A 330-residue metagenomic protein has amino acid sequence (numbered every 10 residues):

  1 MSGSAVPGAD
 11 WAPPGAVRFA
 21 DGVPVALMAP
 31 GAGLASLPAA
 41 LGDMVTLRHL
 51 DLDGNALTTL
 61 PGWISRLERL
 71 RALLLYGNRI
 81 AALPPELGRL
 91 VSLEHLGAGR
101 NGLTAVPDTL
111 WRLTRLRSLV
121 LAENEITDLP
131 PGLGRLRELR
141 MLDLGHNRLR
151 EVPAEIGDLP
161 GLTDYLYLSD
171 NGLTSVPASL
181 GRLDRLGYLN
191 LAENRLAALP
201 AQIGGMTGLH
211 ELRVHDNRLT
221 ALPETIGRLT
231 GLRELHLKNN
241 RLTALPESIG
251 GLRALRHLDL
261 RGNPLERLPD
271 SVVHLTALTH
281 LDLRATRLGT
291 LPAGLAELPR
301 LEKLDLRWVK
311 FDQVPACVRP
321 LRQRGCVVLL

Functional and structural regions predicted by a protein language model:
G3-T59, R71: LRR N-terminal entry segment and analogous cap-like coil->beta motifs
D21, G42-T46, S65-L70, G88-L93 (+10 more regions): Leucine-rich repeat
L27-A29, L50-L52, L70-L75, L93-A98 (+10 more regions): Conserved hydrophobic beta-strand positions in leucine-rich repeat
L37-A40, L60-W63, L83-P85, V106-D108 (+9 more regions): The feature encodes a structural signal of leucine-rich repeats
R100-A105, R117-D128, G132-E151, E155 (+4 more regions): Solenoidal tandem-repeat scaffolds enriched in leucines and small polar residues
D164-Y165, D170-H280: Eukaryotic tandem repeat interaction scaffolds
T286-L330: Leucine-rich solenoid repeat scaffolds
